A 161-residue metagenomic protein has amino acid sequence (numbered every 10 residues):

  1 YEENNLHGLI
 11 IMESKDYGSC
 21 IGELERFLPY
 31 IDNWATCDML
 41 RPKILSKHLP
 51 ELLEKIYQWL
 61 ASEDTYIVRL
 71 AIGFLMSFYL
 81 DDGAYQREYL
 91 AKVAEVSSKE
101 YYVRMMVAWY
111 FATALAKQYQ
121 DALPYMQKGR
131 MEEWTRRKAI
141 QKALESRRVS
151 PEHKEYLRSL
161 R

Functional and structural regions predicted by a protein language model:
Y1-R161: Alpha-helical scaffold domains
